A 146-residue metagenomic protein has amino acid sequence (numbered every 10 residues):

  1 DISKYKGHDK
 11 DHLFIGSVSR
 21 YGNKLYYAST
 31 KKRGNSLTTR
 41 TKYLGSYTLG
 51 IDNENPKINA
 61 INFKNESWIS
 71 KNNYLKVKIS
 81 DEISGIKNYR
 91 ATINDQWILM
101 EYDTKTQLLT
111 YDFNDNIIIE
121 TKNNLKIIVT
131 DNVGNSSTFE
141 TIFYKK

Functional and structural regions predicted by a protein language model:
I2-I79, S84-K87, W97: Proteolytic cleavage junctions
S36, E82-K146: Long, low-complexity serine/threonine/glycine- and acidic-rich segments characteristic of extracellular
